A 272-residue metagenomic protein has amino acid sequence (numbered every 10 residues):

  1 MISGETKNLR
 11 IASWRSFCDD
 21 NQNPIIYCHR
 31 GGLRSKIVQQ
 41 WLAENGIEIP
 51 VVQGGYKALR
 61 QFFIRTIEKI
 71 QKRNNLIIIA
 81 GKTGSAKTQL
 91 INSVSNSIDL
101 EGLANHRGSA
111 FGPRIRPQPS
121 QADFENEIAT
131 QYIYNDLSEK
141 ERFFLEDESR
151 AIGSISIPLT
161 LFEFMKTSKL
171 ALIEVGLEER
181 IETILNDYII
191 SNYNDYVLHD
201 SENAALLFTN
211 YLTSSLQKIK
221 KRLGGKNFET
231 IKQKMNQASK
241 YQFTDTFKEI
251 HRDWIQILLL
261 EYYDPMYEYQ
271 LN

Functional and structural regions predicted by a protein language model:
I2-S3, K7-V52: Catalytic cysteine-centered active loop of the rhodanese-like fold, especially the PTP/DSP P-loop
F17-N21, I67-N74: Phosphate-binding P-loop
I25, P50, I77, I98 (+1 more regions): Hydrophobic/aromatic beta-strand patches that form the interior of the parallel beta-sheet core in alpha/beta enzyme
R34, N75-S95: Glycine-rich phosphate-binding P-loop
Q39-L42, T88-L100: A conserved segment at the C-terminal end of the G1
E48-I64, E68, K72, L185-D187: Long, charge-dense
S95-F164: Conserved nucleotide-sensing/catalytic segment adjacent to the nucleotide-binding pocket in NTP-handling enzymes
F164-N272: Conserved NTP phosphate-binding and transfer environment spanning the P-loop NTPase/kinase superfamily
